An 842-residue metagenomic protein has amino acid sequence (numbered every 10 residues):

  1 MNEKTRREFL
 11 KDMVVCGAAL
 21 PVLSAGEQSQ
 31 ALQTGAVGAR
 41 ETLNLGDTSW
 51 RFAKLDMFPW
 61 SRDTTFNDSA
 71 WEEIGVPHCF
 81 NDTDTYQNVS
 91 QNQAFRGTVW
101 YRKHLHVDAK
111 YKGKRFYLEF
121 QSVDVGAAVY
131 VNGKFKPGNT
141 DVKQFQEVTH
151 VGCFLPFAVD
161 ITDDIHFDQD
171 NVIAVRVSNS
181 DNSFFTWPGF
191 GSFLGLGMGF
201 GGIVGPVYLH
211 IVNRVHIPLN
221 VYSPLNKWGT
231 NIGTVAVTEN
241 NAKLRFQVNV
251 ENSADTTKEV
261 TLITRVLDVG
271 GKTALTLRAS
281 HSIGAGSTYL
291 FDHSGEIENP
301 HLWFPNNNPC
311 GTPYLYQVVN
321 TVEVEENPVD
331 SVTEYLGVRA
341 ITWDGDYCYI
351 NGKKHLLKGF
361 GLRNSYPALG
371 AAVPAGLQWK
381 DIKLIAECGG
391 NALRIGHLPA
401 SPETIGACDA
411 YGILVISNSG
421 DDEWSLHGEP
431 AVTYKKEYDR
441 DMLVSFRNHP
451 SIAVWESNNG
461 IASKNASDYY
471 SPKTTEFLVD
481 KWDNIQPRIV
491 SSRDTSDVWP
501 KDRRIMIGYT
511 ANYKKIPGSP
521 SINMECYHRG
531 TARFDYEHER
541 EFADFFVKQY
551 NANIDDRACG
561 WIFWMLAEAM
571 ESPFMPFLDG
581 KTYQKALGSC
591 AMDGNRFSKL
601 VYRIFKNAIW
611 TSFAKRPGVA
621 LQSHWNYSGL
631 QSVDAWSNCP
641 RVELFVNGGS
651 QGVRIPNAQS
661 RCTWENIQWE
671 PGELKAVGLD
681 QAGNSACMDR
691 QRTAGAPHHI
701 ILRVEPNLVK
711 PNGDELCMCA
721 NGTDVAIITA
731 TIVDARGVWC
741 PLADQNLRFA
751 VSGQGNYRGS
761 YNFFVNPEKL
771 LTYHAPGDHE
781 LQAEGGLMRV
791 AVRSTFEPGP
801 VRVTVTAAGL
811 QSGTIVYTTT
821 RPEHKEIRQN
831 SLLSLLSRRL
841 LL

Functional and structural regions predicted by a protein language model:
N2, E8-S29: N-terminal export signals
L23-S49: C-terminal segment of N-terminal export signals and the immediately downstream linker at the start of the mature
L45-S61, V123, M198-G202, V215 (+5 more regions): Substrate-binding clefts and catalytic carboxylate motifs of secreted carbohydrate-active enzymes
R51-M57, Q91-N92, R96-N220, S253 (+5 more regions): Accessory beta-strand-rich segments of carbohydrate-active enzymes
D56-M57, D141-V142, V151, T162-N241 (+7 more regions): An acidic-aromatic loop/edge-strand motif
F80-V107, Y111-E119, V125-Y130, P137-F145 (+6 more regions): Active-site-adjacent substrate/metal-binding segments within catalytic domains of carbohydrate-active enzymes
N241-H281, S632-G649, L674-K675, R802: Beta-strand-rich binding/interaction modules
I382-L384, A392-V601, F605, A620-L621 (+3 more regions): Substrate-binding/catalytic cleft of secreted carbohydrate-active enzymes, primarily glycoside hydrolases
